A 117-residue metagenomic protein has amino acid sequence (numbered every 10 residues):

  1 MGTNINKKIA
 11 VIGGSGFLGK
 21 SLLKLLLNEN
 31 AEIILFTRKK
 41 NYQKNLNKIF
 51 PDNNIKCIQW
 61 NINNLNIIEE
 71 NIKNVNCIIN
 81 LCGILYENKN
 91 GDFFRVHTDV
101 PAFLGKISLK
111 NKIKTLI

Functional and structural regions predicted by a protein language model:
G2-T3, K7-E29: N-terminal Rossmann NAD(P)H-binding glycine-rich loop of SDR-like oxidoreductase domains
K8, N76-C77, T115: Structural motif
A10, E32-I34, K56, I117: A structural signal for isolated positions on well-ordered beta-strands in alpha/beta enzyme cores
G13, C82, I117: Active-site beta-alpha turn of Rossmann-fold NAD(P)-dependent dehydrogenases/reductases
A31, K110-T115: A short helix->loop->beta-strand "cap" motif at the edges of active sites that frequently abuts
F36-N41, N61-I62: N-terminal Rossmann-fold cofactor-binding loop
Y42-N54: Short, conserved SAM-binding/catalytic segment of Class I S-adenosyl-L-methionine-dependent methyltransferases
P51, K56-I107: NAD(P)H-binding glycine-rich loop region in Rossmannoid oxidoreductase-like domains and their noncatalytic homologs
